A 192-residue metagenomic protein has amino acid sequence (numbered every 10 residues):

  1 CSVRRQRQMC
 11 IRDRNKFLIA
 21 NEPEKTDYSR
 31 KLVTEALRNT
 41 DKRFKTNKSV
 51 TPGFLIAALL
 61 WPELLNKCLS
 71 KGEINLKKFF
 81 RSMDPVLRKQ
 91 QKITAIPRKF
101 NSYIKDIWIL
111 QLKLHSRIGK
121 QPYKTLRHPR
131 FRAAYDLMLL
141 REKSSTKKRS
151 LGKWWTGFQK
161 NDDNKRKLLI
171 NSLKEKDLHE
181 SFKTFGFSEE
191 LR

Functional and structural regions predicted by a protein language model:
C1-D13: Single conserved hydrophobic/aromatic residue that forms the stacking wall/gate of nucleotide- or nucleobase-binding
R5-Q8, T51-L59, Y135-M138: Short alpha-helical scaffolding segments that buttress acidic/His motifs in well-ordered protein cores
Q6, E22-E24, E35, E63 (+5 more regions): Glutamate identity and glutamate-enriched acidic tracts
M9, P23, I56, R149-K153: Alpha-helical structural elements
D13, R88-R192: Charged substrate- and nucleic-acid-binding regions of tRNA-handling and nucleotidyl-transfer enzymes, centered on
K16-I96: Helix-loop elements that line ligand-binding/catalytic pockets
